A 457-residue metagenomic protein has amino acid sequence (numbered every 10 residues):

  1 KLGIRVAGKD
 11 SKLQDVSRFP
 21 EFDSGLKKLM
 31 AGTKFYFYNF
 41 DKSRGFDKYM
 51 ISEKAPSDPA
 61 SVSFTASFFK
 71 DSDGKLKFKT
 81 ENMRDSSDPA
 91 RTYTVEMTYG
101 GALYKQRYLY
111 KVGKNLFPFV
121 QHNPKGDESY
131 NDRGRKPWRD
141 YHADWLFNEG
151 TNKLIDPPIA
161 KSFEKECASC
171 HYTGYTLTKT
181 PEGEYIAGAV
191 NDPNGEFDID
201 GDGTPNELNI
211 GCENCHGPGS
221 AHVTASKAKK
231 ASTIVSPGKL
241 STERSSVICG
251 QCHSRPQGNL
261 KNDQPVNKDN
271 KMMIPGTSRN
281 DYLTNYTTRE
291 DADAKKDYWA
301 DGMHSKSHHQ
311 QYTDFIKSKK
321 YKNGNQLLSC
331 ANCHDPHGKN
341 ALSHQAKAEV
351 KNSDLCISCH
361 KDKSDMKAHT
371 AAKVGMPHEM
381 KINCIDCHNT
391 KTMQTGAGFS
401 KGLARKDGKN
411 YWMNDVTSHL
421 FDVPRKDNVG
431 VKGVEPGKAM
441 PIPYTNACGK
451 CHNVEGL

Functional and structural regions predicted by a protein language model:
K1-Y99, R107-L109, R133, T178-L327 (+1 more regions): Primarily the internal scaffold of c-type cytochrome electron-transfer domains, especially repeated/multiheme c-type
G100-Y104, K125-G126: Short, solvent-exposed coil/turn segments at beta-strand boundaries
V112-L116, H122-N206, C212-G217: Surface-exposed recognition patches
K165, L327-L328: Loop/turn elements at helix/coil->beta-strand transitions in domains of secreted/extracellular proteins
A331-C333: Elongated scaffold/linker segments in the mid-to-C-terminal portions of large proteins
